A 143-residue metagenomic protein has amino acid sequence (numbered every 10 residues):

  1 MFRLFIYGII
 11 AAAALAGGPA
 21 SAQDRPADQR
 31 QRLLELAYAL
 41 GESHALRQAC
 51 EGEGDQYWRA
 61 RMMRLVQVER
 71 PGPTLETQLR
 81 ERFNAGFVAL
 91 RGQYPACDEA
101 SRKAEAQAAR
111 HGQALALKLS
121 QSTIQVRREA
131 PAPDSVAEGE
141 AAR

Functional and structural regions predicted by a protein language model:
M1-G8: Bacterial N-terminal signal peptides that target proteins for export
F5, R32-L34, E129-A130: Small/flexible residues
G17-P19: N-terminal signal peptide c-region/cleavage motif recognized by signal peptidases
A22-E53: Immediate post-signal-peptide N-terminus of mature secreted/exported proteins
R25, G54-R143: Compact alpha-helical subdomains of small soluble proteins
